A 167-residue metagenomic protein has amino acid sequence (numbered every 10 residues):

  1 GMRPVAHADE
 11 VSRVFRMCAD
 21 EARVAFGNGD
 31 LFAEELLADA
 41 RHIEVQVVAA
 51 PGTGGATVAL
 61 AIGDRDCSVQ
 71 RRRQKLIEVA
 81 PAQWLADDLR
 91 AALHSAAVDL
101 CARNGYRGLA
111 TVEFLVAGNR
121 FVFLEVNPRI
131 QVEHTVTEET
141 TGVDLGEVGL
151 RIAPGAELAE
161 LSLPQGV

Functional and structural regions predicted by a protein language model:
M2-V167: ATP-dependent carboxylate activation and anion-phosphoryl transfer catalytic cores that bind Mg-ATP to form
